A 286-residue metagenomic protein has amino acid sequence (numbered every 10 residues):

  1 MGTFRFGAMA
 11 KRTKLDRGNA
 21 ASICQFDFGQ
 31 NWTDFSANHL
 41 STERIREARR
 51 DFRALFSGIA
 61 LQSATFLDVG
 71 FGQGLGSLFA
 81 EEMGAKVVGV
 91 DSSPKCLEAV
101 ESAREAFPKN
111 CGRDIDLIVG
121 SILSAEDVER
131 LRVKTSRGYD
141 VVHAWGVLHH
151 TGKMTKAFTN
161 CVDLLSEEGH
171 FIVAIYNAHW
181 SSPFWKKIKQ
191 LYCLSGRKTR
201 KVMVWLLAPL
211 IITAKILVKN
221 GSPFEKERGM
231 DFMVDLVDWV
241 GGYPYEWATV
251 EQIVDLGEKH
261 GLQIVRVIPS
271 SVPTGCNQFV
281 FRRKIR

Functional and structural regions predicted by a protein language model:
G2-R46: N-terminal, positively charged/glycine-rich alpha-helical extensions of SAM-dependent methyltransferases
T42-Q62: Conserved alpha-helix/loop element of class I SAM-dependent methyltransferases that forms part of the SAM/SAH-binding
A64-G70: Conserved class I S-adenosyl-L-methionine
L75, F79-A125: Class I SAM-dependent methyltransferase SAM/SAH-binding core
H143: A conserved beta-strand element that flanks and buttresses the S-adenosyl-L-methionine
T155-E167: A short glycine-rich, Lys/Arg-flanked "PGG" loop and its adjoining helix->strand segment in the class I
E168-I175: Conserved beta-strand signature within the Rossmann-like core of class I S-adenosyl-L-methionine
K186, L194-H260: Substrate-binding/catalytic lobe of Class I Rossmann-like enzymes that use SAM or dcSAM, i.e., the mid-to-C-terminal
